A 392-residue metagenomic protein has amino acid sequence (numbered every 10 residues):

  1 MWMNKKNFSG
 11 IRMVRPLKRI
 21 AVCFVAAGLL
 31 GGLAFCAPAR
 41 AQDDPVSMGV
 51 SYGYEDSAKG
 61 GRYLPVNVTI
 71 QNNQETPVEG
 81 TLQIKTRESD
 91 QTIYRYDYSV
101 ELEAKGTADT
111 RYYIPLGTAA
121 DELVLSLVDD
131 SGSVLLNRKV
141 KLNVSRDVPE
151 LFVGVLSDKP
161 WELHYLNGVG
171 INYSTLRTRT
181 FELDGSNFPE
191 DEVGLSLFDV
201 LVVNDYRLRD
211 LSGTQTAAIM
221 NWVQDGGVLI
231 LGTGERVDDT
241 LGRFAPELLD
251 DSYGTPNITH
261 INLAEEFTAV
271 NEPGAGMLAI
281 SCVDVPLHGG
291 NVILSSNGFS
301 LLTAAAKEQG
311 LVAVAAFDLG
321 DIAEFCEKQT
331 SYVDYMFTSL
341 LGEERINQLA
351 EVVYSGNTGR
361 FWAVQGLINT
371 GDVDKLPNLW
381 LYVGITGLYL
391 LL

Functional and structural regions predicted by a protein language model:
M1-P16: N-terminal secretory signal peptides that target proteins for export/translocation
C23-G32: Bacterial N-terminal signal peptides
L33-D44: Sec-dependent signal peptide cleavage junction
D43-S89, Y98-G106, R111-Y113, G117-A119 (+3 more regions): Extracellular ligand-binding/catalytic regions of CAZymes and related secreted enzymes and adhesion modules
G60-R62, T118-R207, R345-V352: Aromatic-Pro/Gly-enriched surface loop or interdomain linker that acts as a lid/target-recognition segment
K85-T92, D130-G132: Change "in extracellular beta-sheet-rich domains … of secreted and cell-surface proteins" to "in beta-sheet-rich domains
E190, N297-A306: Short, surface-exposed beta-strand/loop micro-motifs that present aromatic residues
V193, V203-S295, K328, Y332: A glycine-rich, often tryptophan-bearing local segment used as a flexible ligand/cofactor-contacting loop or short
